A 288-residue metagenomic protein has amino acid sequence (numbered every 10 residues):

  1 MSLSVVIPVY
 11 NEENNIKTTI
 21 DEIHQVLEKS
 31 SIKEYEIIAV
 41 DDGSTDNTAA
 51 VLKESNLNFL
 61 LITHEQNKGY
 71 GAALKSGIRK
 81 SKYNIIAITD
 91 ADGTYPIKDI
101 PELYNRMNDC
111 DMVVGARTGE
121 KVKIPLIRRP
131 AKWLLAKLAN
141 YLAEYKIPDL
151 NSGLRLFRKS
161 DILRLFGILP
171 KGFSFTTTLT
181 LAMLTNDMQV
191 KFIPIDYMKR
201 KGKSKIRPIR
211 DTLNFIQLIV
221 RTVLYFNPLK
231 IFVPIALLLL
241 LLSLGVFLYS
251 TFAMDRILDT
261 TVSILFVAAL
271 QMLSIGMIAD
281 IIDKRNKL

Functional and structural regions predicted by a protein language model:
S2-S4, E36, T178: Cell-envelope/extracellular polymer assembly enzymes that use nucleotide-activated donors
E12-E28: Short, well-formed alpha-helical segments that are part of the catalytic scaffolds of diverse glycosyltransferases
N14-T18, D46-A50, A72, D149: Residue-level preference for short helical/loop micro-motifs built around acidic side chains
H24, S31-G43, I62-H64: Short beta-strand/loop segment that forms part of the nucleotide-sugar
D41-A50, G93: A conserved acidic beta->alpha catalytic loop
L60, H64-K80, I85, I97-F173 (+2 more regions): Acceptor/aglycone-binding surface of glycosyltransferases and processive sugar-polymer synthases
K171-L288: Hydrophobic helical membrane-anchoring modules
